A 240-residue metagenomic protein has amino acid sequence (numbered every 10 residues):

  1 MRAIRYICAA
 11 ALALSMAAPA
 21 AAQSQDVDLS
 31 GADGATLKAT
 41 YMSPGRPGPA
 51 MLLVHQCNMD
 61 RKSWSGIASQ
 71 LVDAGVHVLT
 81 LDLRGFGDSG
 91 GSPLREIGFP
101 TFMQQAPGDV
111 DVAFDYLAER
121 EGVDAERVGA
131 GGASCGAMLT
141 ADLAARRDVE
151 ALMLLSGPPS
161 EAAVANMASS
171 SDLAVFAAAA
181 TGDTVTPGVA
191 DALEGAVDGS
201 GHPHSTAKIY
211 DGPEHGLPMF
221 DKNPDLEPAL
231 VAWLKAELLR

Functional and structural regions predicted by a protein language model:
A22-P44: N-terminal cap/lid segment of alpha/beta-hydrolase-fold proteins
G48-Q56: Short beta-strand element of the alpha/beta-hydrolase
C57-S69, V189: The serine-hydrolase catalytic nucleophile loop
S63, G98-E121: Alpha/beta-hydrolase active-site loop
L71-P93: Conserved alpha/beta-hydrolase
V112, Y116-D172: Primarily recognizes the serine-hydrolase "nucleophile elbow" in alpha/beta-hydrolase and SGNH/GDSL folds
S171, A177-A179: Short beta-strand/loop motif that positions the catalytic acidic residue of the alpha/beta-hydrolase fold
H202-R240: C-terminal catalytic histidine-bearing segment of alpha/beta-hydrolase fold enzymes
